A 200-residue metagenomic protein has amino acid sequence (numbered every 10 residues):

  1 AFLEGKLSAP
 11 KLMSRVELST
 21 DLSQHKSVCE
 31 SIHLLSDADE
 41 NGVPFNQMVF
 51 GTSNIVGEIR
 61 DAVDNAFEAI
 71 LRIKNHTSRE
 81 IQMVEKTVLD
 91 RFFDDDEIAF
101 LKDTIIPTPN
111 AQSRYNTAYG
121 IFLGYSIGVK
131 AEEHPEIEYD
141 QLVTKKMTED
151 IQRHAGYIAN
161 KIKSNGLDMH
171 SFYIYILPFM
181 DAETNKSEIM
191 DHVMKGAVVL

Functional and structural regions predicted by a protein language model:
A1-S14: Long, hydrophobic/aromatic-enriched structural stretches that serve as scaffold segments
L12, S19-D103: Glycine- and acidic-residue-rich phosphate-binding/metal-coordinating active-site segment common to enzymes that handle
K26, N116-S126, K163, F172-F179: Nucleic-acid nuclease catalytic cores
V43-P44, N110-T117, G166-H170: Short helix-terminating capping/connector loops at secondary-structure junctions
V56-E58, S126-A131, D181-E183: Short acidic, S/G/P-rich loop/turn micro-motifs used as interaction or catalytic elements
A62-G156: Acidic, metal/cofactor-coordinating or nucleic-acid-engaging core segments within structured domains
H134-L200: Extended, charged low-complexity segments that frequently continue into or abut oligomerization scaffolds
